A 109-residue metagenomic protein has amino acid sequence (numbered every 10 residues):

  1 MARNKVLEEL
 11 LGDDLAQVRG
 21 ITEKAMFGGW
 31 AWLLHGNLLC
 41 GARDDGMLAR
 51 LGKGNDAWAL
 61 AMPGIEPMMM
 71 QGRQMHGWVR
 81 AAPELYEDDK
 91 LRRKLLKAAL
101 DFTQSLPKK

Functional and structural regions predicted by a protein language model:
M1-K109: Charge-dense, helix-prone N-terminal extensions
